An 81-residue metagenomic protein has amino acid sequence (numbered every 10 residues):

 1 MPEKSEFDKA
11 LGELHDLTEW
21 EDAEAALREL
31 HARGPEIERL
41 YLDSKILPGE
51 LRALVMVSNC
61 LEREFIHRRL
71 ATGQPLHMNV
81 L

Functional and structural regions predicted by a protein language model:
P2-R28: N-terminal acidic leader/helix
E29-G73: Short, charge-rich amphipathic interface segments used for partner binding and complex assembly
G73-N79: Short, charged, intrinsically disordered terminal tails
